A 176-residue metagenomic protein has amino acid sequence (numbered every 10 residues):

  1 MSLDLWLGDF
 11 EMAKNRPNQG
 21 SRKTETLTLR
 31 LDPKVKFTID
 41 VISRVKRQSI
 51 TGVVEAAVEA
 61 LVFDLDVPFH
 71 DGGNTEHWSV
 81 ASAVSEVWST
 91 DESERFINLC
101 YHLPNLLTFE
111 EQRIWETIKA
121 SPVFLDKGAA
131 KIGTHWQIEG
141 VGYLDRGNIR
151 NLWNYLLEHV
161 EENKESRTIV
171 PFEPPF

Functional and structural regions predicted by a protein language model:
M1-E11, P68-F176: Charged, low-complexity intrinsically disordered terminal regions and linker tails
M1-K36, D40-Q48: Short Lys/Arg-rich basic patches
G20, T24, K34-V35, I39 (+5 more regions): Generic alpha-helix detector with strongest preference for long hydrophobic helices that associate with membranes
G20-R22, L27-R30, E55, V62 (+3 more regions): Generic ordered-secondary-structure signal
K36-T38, V45-G73: Short, basic amphipathic alpha-helical segments that act as recognition/interaction helices in nucleic-acid-binding
F37, V41, A60, N151-E158: Charged/polar, solvent-exposed surface patches and flexible loops
